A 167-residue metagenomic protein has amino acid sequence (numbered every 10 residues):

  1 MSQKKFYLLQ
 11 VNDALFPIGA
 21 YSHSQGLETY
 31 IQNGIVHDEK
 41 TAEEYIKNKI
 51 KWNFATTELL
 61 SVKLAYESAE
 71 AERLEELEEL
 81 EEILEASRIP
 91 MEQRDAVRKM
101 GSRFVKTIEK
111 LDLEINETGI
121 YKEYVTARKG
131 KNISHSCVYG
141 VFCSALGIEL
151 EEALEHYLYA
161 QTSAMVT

Functional and structural regions predicted by a protein language model:
M1-F6: Charged, compositionally biased N-terminal leader segments and the immediate start of the first structured element
Y7-E72: Glycine/small-residue-rich interface belts in oligomeric ring/scaffold proteins and their assembly partners
F16-Y21, D95, I133, H156: Short, conserved micro-motifs enriched in small and acidic residues
G19-H23, F54, E58-S61, M100 (+3 more regions): Catalytic-loop motifs flanking and including active-site residues across diverse enzymes
N48, E155-Y159: Alpha-helical transmembrane segments of multi-pass membrane proteins, especially transporters and channels
L59, L64, A71-G147: Internal, conserved structured core segments that host functional sites
S144, L158-T167: C-terminal auxiliary extensions adjacent to catalytic cores
I148-E151, L158: Amphipathic alpha-helical hairpins/coiled-coils and adjacent low-complexity
